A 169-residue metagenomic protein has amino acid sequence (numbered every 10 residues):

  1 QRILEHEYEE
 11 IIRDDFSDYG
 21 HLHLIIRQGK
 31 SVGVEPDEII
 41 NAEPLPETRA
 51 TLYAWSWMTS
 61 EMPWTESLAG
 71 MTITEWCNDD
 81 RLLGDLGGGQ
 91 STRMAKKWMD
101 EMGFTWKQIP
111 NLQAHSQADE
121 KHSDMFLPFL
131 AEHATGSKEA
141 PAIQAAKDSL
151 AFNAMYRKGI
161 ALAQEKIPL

Functional and structural regions predicted by a protein language model:
Q1-L169: Non-heme di-metal
